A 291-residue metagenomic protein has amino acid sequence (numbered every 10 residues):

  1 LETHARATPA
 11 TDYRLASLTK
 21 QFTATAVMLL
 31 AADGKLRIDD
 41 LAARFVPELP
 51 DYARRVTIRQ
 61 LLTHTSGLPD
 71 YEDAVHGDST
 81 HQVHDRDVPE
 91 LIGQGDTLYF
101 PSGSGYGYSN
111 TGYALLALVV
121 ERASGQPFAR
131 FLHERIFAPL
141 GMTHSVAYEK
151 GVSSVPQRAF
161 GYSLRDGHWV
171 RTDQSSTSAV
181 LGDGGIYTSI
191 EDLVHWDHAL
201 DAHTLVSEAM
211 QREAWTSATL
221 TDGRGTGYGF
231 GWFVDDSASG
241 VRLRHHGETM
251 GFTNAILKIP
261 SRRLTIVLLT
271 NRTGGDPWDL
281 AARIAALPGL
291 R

Functional and structural regions predicted by a protein language model:
L1-R6, I38, T80, W232 (+1 more regions): A short, well-structured edge-of-sheet supersecondary motif
E2-H4, V88-Y99, S163-S178: The feature captures the short pre-catalytic strand/loop hairpin that immediately precedes and shapes the active-site
P9, R14-L18, L30-A74, G95-T97 (+3 more regions): Active-site helix/loop module of the DD-peptidase/beta-lactamase fold, centered on the serine-lysine SxxK catalytic
P9-R14, F100-S104, T177-A179, L243: Short pre-catalytic strand/loop immediately N-terminal to key active-site residues, enriched for Gly-Thr
R14, Q60-L62, G107, A114 (+3 more regions): Structural recognition of the beta-strand scaffold that forms the well-ordered cores of secreted hydrolase catalytic
L18-A24, R55, Y108-Y113, I190: Short alpha-helical patches at coil-to-helix transitions and adjacent helical residues in well-structured domains
E121-E134, A138, P156, R165-R291: Catalytic loop of the DD-peptidase/beta-lactamase superfamily, centered on the K-T-G motif and neighboring
